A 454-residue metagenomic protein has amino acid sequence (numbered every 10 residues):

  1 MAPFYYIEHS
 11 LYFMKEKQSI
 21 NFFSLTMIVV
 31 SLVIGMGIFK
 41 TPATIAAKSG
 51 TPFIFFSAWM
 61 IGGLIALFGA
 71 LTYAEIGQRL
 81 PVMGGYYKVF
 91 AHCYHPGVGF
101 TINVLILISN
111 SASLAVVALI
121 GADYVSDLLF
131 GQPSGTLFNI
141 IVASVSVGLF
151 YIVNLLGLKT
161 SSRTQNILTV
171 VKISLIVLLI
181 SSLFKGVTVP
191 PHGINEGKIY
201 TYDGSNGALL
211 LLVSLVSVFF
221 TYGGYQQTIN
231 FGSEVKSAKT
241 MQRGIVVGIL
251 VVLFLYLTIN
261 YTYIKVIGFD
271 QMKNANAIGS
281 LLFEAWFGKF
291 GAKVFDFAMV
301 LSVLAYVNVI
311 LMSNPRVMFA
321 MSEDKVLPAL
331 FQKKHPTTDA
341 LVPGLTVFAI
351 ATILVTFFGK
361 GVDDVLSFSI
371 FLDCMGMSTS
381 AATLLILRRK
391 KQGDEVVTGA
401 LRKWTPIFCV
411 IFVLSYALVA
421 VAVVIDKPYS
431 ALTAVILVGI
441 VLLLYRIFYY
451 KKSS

Functional and structural regions predicted by a protein language model:
Y5-A43, A47-F53, A66-L67, L71 (+6 more regions): Membrane-interface "cap" regions at the ends of multi-pass membrane proteins
M14-E16, P52, F56, Q132-F138 (+3 more regions): Helix-loop-helix junctions that connect adjacent transmembrane segments in multi-pass membrane transporters
S19-V29, H95-S109, V142-S146, G204-V216 (+4 more regions): Select transmembrane alpha-helical segments in multipass membrane proteins
T44-A47, L67-V147, Y151-L155, M299-A320 (+1 more regions): Hydrophobic transmembrane alpha-helices that form the core helical bundles of multi-pass secondary transporters
A46-G50, D123, L128-N139, K159-L168 (+5 more regions): Transmembrane helix-loop boundary segments of multi-pass membrane transporters
K88-F90, H95, D127-G131, T201 (+3 more regions): TM-loop-TM module centered on a large, flexible mid-protein loop between adjacent transmembrane helices in multi-pass
L137-H192, I245, S369-T379, I411 (+1 more regions): Membrane-interface loop-to-helix entry segments
S367, F371-D373, K403-S454: A generic transmembrane alpha-helix motif of multi-pass inner-membrane proteins
